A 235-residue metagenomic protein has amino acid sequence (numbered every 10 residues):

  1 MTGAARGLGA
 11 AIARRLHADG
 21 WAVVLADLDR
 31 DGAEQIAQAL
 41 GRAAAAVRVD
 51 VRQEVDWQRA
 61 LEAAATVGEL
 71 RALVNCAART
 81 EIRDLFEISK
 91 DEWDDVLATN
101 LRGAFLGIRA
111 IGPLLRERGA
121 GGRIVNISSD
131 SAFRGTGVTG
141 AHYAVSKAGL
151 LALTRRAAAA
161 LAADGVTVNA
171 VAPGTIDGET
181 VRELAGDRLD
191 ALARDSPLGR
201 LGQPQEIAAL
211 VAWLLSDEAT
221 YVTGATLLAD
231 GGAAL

Functional and structural regions predicted by a protein language model:
C76-I82, G231-G232: Conserved NAD(P)H cofactor-binding loop of Rossmann-fold oxidoreductase domains
D84-L85, E92-L97, V181, R188 (+1 more regions): Substrate-binding pocket helix/loop in short-chain dehydrogenase/reductase
F105, R200-A229, A234: C-terminal substrate-recognition "lid" of short-chain dehydrogenase/reductases
I108, S146, T154: Active-site helix of classical SDR
P113, A159-A160, T220: Alpha-helical segment proximal to the catalytic Tyr-Lys
S129: Residue(s) in the substrate-gating loop at a strand-loop-helix junction that position the organic substrate next
A162, T167, V222-G224: Short, small/polar-rich loop/turn modules that mediate ligand/substrate recognition or access, typified
